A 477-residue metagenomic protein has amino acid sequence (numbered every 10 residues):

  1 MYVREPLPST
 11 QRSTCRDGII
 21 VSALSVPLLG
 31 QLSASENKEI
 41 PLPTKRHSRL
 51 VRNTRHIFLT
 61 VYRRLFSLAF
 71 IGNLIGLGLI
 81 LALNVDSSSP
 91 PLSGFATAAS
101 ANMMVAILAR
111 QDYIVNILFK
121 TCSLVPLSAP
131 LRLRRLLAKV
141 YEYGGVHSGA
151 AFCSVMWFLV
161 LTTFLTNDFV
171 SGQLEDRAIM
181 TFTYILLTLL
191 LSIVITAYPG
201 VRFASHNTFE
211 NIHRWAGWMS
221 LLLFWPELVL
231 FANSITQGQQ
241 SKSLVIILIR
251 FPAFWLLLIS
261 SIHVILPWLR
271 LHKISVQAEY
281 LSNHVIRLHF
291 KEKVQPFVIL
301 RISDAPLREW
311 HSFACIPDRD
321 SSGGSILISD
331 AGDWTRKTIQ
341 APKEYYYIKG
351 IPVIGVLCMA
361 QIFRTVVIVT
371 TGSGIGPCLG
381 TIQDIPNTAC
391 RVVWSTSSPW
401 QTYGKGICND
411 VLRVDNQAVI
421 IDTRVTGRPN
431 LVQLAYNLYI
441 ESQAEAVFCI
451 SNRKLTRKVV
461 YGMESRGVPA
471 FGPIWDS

Functional and structural regions predicted by a protein language model:
M1-S477: FNR-like FAD-binding dehydrogenase module
